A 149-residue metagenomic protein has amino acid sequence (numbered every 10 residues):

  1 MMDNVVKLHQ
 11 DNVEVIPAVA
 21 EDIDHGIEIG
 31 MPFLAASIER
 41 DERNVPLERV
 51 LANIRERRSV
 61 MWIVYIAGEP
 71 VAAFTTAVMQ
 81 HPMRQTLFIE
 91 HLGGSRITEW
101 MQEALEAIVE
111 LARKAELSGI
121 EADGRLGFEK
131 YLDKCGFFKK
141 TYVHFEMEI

Functional and structural regions predicted by a protein language model:
M1-V45: Short amphipathic alpha-helix that is part of the acyltransferase structural core
M2, A122-L126, K130-I149: Active-site/acyl-donor-binding loops of N-acyltransferases
K7, I54-E56, G68, H81 (+2 more regions): A generic structural signal for short, solvent-exposed coil/turn residues that cap or connect secondary-structure
N12, T86, Y142: A residue-level signal for beta-strand positions that form part of recognition/binding surfaces within mature
V15, W62-V64, F145: Hydrophobic beta-strand residues in large extracellular and virion-surface proteins
R40-S59: Active-site rim helix/loop that mediates acceptor-substrate recognition in acyltransferases
E56-T98: Conserved donor-binding loop and adjoining core beta-sheet/short helix segment in diverse acyl/aminoacyl transferases
R84-K134: Acyl-donor binding region in acyl/amide transferases
